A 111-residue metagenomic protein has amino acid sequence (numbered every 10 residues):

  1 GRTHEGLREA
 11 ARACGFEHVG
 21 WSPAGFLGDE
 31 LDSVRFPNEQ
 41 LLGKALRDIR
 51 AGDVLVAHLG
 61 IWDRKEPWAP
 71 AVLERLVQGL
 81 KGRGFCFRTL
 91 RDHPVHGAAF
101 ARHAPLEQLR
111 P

Functional and structural regions predicted by a protein language model:
G1-K81, F85-C86, L90-R102: Catalytic domains of cell-wall/extracellular-matrix polysaccharide-remodeling enzymes, centered on de-N-acetylation
F100-P111: Charged, often glycine-rich, active-site loop that binds/positions anionic groups
